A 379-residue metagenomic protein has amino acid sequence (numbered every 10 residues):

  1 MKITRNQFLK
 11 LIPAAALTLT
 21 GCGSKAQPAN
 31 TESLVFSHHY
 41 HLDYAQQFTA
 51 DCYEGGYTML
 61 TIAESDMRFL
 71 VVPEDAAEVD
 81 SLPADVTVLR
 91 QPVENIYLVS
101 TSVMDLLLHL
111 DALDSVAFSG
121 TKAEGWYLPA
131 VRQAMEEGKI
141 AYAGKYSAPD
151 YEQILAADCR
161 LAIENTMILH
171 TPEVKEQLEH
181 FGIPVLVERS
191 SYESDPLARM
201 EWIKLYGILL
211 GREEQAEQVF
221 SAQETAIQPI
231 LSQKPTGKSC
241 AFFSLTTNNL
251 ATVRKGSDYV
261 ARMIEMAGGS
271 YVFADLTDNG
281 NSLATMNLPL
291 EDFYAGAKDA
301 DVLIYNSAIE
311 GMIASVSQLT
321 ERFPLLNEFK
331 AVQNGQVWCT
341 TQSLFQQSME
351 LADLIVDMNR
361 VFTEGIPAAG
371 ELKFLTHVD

Functional and structural regions predicted by a protein language model:
R5-L9: N-terminal export leaders
C22-M104, Q215-F242, I366-D379: Bacterial Sec-exported substrate-binding components of ABC uptake systems
T58-L155, L161-M167: A short, structured surface patch at a secondary-structure boundary
E94, S102-M104, S119-A130, H170-E173 (+3 more regions): Extracytoplasmic ligand-binding site segments that recognize negatively charged/polar headgroups
Y151-M167, I183, L290-L303: Proline-aspartate-enriched helix->loop->beta-strand connector
S194-G211, Q215-Q218, V302-D379: Structured C-terminal subdomain patch of bacterial secreted/periplasmic proteins
A226, I230-A314: Flexible, glycine-rich surface segments
